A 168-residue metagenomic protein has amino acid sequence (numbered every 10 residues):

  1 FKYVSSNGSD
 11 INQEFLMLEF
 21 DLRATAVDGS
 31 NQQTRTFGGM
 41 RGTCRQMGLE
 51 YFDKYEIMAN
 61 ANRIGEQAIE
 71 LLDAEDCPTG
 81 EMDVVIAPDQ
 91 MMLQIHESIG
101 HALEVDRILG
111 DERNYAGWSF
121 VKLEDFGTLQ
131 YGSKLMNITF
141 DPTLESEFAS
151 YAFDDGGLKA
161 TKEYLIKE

Functional and structural regions predicted by a protein language model:
F1-E168: Active-site-adjacent "lid" and substrate-binding segments of diverse enzymatic cores
